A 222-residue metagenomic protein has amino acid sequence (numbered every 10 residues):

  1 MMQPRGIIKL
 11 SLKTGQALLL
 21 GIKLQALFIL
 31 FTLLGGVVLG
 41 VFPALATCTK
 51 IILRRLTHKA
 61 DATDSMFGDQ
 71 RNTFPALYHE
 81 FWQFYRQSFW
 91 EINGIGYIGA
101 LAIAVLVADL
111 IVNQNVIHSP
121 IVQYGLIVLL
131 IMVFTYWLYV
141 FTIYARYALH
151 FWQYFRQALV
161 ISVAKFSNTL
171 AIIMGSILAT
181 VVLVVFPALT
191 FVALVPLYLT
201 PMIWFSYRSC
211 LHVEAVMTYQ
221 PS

Functional and structural regions predicted by a protein language model:
M1-W152, Q157-S222: Hydrophobic alpha-helical membrane segments
